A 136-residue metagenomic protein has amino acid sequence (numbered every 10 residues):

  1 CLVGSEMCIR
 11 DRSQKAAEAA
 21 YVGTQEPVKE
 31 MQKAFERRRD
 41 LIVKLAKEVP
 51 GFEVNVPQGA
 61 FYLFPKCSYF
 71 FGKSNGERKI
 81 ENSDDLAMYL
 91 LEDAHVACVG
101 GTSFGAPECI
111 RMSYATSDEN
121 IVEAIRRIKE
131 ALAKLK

Functional and structural regions predicted by a protein language model:
C1-I9: Single conserved hydrophobic/aromatic residue that forms the stacking wall/gate of nucleotide- or nucleobase-binding
R10-M31: Structural motif of enzymes handling amino- and sulfur-group chemistry
Q14, E18, A34-A46, V54-K73 (+1 more regions): Conserved glycine-rich beta-strand-loop-beta hairpin in the small C-terminal domain of fold type I
V22, K66-S68, A115-S117: Residue-level recognition of strand-loop junctions within catalytic nucleotide-signaling folds
V43, G51-V54, V96-G101: A short linear hydrophobic-aromatic micro-motif
N75-E81, D85-K136: PLP-dependent enzyme catalytic core of the Aspartate aminotransferase-like
